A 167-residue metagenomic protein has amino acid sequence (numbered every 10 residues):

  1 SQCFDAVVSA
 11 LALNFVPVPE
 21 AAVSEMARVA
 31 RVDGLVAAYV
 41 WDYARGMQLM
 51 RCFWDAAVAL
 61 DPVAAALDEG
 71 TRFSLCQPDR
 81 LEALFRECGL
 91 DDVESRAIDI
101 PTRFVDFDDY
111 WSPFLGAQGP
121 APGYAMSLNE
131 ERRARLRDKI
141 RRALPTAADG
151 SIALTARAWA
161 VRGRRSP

Functional and structural regions predicted by a protein language model:
S1-V7: A short acidic, Gly/Pro-enriched loop at the edge of an enzyme's catalytic core that lines a small-molecule cofactor
S9-A12: A short beta-strand submotif of the Rossmann-like class I SAM-dependent methyltransferase core that lines
N14-V16: A short His-aromatic
E20-L35: A short glycine-rich, Lys/Arg-flanked "PGG" loop and its adjoining helix->strand segment in the class I
L35-A64, F107: Conserved class I S-adenosyl-L-methionine
E69-P167: Conserved Class I S-adenosyl-L-methionine
